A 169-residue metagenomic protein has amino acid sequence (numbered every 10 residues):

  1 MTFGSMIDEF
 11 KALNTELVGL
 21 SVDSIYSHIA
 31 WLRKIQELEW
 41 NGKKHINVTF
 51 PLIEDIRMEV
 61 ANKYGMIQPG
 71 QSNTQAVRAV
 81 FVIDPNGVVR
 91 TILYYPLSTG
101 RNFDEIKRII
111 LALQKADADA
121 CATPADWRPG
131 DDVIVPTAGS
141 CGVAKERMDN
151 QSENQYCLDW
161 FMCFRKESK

Functional and structural regions predicted by a protein language model:
M1-K169: Chalcogenol-based redox active-site neighborhoods
